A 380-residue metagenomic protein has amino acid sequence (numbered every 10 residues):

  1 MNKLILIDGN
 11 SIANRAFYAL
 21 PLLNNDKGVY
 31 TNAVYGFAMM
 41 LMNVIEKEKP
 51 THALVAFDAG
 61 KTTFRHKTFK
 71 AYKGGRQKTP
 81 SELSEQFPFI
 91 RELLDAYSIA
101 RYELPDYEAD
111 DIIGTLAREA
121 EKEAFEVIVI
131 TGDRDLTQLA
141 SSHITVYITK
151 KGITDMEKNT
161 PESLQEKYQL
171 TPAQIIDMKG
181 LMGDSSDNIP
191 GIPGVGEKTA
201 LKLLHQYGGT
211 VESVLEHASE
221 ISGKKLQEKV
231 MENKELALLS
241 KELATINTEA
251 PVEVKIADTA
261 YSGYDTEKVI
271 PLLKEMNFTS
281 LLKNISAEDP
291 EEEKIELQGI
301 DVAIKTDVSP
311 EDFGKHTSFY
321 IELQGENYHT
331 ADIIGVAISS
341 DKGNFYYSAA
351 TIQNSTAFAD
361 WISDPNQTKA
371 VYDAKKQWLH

Functional and structural regions predicted by a protein language model:
M1-A100, K151: Domain-level signal for Mg2+-assisted phosphodiester chemistry and nucleotide/NA-binding surfaces in nucleic-acid
N2, L23-N25, G74-E249: Extended two-metal-dependent nuclease catalytic cores across DNA- and RNA-processing enzymes
D8, V55, I113, D133 (+7 more regions): A residue-level signal for conserved active-site and pocket-lining positions in enzyme catalytic cores
I12-A19, T137-S142, V336, K375-H380: Short active-site loop/helix that positions an aromatic residue
F37-K49, T115-A120, Q353-Q367: Short, basic/hydrophobic alpha-helical segments
I45-A56, E126-V129, R134-L139, I148 (+2 more regions): Structured, non-catalytic alpha/beta "coupling" segments that mediate domain-domain communication and provide generic
L54-D58, E103-P105, I128-G132, W361 (+1 more regions): Acidic beta-strand-to-loop metal/phosphate-binding motif
K255-V336, D341-T368: Long, highly charged low-complexity segments
